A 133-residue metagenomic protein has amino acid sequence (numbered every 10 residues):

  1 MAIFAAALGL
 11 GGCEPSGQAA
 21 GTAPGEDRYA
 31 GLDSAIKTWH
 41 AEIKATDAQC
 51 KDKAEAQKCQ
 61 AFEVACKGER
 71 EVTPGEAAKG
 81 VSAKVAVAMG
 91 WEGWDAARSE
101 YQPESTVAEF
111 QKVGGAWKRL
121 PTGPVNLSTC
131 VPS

Functional and structural regions predicted by a protein language model:
M1-A2: Bacterial N-terminal signal peptides that target proteins for export
G9-G12: C-terminal motif of bacterial Sec signal peptides marking the signal peptidase cleavage site
E14-S16: Bacterial signal peptide processing site
G21-T46: Post-signal peptide N-terminal segment of mature Sec-exported envelope proteins
E55-A96: Surface-exposed, charged secondary-structure patches
S82-K84, P103-V107: Intrinsic-disorder/low-complexity, polar/charged segments enriched in Ser/Thr/Lys/Arg/Asp/Glu/Gln
S105-P132: Short beta-strand edge/turn micro-motifs at domain boundaries
